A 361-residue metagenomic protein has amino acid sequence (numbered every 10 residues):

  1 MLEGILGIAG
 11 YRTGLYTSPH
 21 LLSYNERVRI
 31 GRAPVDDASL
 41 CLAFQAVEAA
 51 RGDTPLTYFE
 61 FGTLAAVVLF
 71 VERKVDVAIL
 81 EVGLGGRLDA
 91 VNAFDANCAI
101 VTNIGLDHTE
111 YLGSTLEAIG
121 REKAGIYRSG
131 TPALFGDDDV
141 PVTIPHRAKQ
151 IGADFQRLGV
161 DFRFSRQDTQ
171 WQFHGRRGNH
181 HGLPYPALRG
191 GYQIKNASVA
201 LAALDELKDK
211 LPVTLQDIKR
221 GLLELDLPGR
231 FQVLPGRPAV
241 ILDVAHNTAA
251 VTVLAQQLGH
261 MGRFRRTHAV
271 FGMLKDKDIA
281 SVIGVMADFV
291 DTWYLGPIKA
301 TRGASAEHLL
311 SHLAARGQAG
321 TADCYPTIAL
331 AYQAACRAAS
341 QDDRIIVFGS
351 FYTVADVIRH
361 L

Functional and structural regions predicted by a protein language model:
L2, R87-N97, I358-L361: Short Gly/Thr/Asp-enriched flexible loops that form oxyanion-binding sites at enzyme active sites
L2-G10, F70, M286, L313: Hydrophobic alpha-helical packing residues
I8-F94, E110-L112: ATP-dependent carboxylate-amine ligase catalytic core
Y16, L134-D137, K149-R166, A187-G190 (+6 more regions): Beta-strand->loop->alpha-helix junctions that form or flank phosphate-binding loops in nucleotide-handling enzymes
E72, D76-V82, D89-I100, I104-H108 (+2 more regions): Nucleotide phosphate-binding/pyrophosphate-handling subdomain across enzymes that bind or process nucleotide phosphates
N97, Y111-I126, T131-K195, L201 (+2 more regions): Internal gly/pro-rich beta-alpha loop/helix module that stabilizes soluble enzyme cofactors or their anionic handles
L134, D138-G152, Q156, Q167-Q170 (+3 more regions): C-terminal helical cap/extension that packs against the catalytic core of soluble nucleotide-cofactor enzymes
S350: Active-site-proximal loop/hinge segments that shape catalytic or ion-binding/gating pockets
